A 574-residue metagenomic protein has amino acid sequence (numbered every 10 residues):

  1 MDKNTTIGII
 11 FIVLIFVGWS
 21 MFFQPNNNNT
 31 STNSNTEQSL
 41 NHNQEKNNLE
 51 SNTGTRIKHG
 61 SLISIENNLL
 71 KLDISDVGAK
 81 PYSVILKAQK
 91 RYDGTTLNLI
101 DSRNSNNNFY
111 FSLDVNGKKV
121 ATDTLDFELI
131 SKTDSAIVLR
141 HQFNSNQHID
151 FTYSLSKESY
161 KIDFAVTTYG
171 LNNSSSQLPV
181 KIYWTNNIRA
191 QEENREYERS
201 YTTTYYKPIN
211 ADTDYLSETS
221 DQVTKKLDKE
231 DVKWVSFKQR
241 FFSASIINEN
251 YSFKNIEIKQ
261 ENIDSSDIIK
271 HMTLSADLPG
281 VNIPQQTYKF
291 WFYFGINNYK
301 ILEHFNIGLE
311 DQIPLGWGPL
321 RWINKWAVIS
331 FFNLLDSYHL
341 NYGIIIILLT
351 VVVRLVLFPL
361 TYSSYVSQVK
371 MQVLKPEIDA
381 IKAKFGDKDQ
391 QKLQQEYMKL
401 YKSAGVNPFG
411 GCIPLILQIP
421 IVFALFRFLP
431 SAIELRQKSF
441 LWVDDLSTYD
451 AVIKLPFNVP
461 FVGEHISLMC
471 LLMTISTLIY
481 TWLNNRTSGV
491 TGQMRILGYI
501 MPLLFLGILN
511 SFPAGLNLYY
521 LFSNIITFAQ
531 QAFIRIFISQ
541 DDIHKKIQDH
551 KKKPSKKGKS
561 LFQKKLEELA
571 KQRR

Functional and structural regions predicted by a protein language model:
M1-L40, I74, F164-Y169, Y183-E198 (+3 more regions): Helix-loop-helix
K3, T53, L62, T152-S154: Outer-membrane beta-barrel proteins
P25-N28, K46, I85: A long-range scaffold signal marking pre-active-site subdomains of enzyme folds
N33-G54: Short extracytoplasmic/periplasmic juxtamembrane "stem" segments immediately C-terminal to an N-terminal membrane anchor
N47-D73: Intrinsic low-complexity, intrinsically disordered segments
E66-D311: Soluble non-transmembrane domains of integral membrane proteins
